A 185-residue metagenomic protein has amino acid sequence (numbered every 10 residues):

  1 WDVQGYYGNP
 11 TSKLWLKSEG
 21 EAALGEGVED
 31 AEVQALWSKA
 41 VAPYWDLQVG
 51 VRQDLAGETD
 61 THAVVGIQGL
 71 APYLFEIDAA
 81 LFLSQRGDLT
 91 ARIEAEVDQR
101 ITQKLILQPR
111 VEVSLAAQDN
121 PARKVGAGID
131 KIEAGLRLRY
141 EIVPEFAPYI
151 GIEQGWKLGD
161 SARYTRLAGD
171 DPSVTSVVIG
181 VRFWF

Functional and structural regions predicted by a protein language model:
W1, E29-V33, T59-A63, G87-A91 (+2 more regions): Residues that define the transmembrane beta-barrel architecture of outer-membrane proteins
W1-E26, A35-K39: Outer-membrane beta-barrel initiation region
V3, A35, V65, I93-A95 (+2 more regions): Membrane-embedded beta-strands of outer-membrane beta-barrel proteins, especially the hydrophobic/small aromatic
Y7-N9, K39, Q53, G69 (+4 more regions): Residue-level signature of outer-membrane beta-barrel architecture
P10-L16, P43-L47, Y73-I77, T102-L107 (+1 more regions): Repeated loop/turn-to-beta-strand initiation elements of outer-membrane beta-barrel proteins
L16-G20, V49-Q53, A79-L83, P109-L115 (+1 more regions): Transmembrane beta-barrel strands of outer-membrane/channel proteins
D60-N120: Detector for outer-membrane/organellar transmembrane beta-barrel domains, recognizing the amphipathic beta-strand
G135-E141, D171-F185: Outer-membrane beta-barrel "beta-signal"
